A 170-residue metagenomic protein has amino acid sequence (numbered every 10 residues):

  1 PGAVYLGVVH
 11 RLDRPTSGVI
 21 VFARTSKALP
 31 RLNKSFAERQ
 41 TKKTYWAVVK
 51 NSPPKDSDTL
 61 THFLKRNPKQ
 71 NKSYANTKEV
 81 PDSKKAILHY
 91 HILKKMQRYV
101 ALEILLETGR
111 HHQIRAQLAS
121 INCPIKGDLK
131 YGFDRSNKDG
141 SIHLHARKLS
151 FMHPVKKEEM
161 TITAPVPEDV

Functional and structural regions predicted by a protein language model:
P1-V170: RNA pseudouridine synthases
